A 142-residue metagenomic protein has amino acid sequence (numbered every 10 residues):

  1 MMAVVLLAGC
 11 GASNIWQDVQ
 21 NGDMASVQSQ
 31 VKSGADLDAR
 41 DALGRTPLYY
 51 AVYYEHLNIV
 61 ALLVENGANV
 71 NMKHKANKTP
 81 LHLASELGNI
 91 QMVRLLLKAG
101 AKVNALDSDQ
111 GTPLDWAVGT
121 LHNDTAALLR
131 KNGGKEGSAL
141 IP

Functional and structural regions predicted by a protein language model:
M1-L7: Bacterial N-terminal signal peptides
Q17-G22, Y50-H56, L83-N89, W116-H122: Ankyrin repeat A-helix N-terminal signature
Q17-N66: Post-signal-peptide N-terminal segment of Sec-exported extracytoplasmic proteins
D23-V31, H56-V64, N89-L97, H122-K131: Ankyrin repeat structural motif
